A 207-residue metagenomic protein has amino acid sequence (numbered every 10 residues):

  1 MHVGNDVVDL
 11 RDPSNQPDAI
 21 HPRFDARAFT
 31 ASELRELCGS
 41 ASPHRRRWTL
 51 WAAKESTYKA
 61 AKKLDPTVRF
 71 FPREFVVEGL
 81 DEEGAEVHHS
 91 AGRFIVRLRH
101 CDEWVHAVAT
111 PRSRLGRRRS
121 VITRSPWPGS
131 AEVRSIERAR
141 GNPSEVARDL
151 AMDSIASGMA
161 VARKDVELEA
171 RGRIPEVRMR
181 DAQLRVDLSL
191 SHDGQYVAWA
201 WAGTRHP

Functional and structural regions predicted by a protein language model:
M1-P207: Core catalytic alpha/beta fold that binds nucleotide/phospho-ligands
